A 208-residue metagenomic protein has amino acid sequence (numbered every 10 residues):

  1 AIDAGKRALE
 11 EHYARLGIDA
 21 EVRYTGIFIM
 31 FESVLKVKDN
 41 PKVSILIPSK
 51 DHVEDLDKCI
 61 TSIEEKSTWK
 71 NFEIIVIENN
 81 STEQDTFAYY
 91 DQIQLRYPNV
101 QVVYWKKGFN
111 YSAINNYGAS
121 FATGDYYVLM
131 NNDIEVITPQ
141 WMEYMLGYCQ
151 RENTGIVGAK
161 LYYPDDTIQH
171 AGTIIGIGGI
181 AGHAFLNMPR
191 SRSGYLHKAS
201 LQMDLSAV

Functional and structural regions predicted by a protein language model:
A1-V43, V53-C59, T82, D91 (+1 more regions): Non-catalytic membrane-proximal stalk/linker segments that position and tether the catalytic domains
P41-L46, E73: Cell-envelope/extracellular polymer assembly enzymes that use nucleotide-activated donors
T61-N71: Short, acidic, metal-binding catalytic loop of nucleotide-sugar glycosyltransferases
E78-Y89, K107: A conserved acidic beta->alpha catalytic loop
K106-I114, A119-A122, V136-I137: A short, glycine-/small-residue-rich helix N-cap motif at loop->alpha-helix starts within glycosyltransferase
N110-A113, S120, G176-V208: A recurrent flexible, glycine/aromatic-enriched loop bordering the glycosyltransferase active site that acts as
Y127: Short aromatic/hydrophobic "clamp" motif used to bind/position activated sugar donors
I134-I180: Conserved donor NDP-sugar-binding/catalytic core segment of glycosyltransferases
